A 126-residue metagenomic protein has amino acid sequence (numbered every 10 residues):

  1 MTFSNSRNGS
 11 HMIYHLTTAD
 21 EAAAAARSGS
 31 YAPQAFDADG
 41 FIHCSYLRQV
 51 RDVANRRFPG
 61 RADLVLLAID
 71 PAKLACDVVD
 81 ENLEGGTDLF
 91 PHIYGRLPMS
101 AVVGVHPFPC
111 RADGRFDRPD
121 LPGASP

Functional and structural regions predicted by a protein language model:
F3-P126: Conserved, structured core segments of small domains
